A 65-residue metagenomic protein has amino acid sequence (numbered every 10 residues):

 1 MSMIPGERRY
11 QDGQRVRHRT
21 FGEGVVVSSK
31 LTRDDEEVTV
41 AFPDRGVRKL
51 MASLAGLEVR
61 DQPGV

Functional and structural regions predicted by a protein language model:
M1-R15, P63-G64: Mixed-charge, Lys/Arg-rich low-complexity intrinsically disordered regions
R15-E23: Short coil-to-beta-strand transition motifs
F21, P43-R45: Glycine-centered tight beta-turn/hairpin loop motif at sheet-sheet or coil-to-beta transitions
G22-K30: Short beta-strand-centered aromatic/proline hotspots
R33-T39: Short aromatic-glycine-enriched beta-strand elements
R48-V65: Intrinsically disordered, low-complexity, charged/polar segments
